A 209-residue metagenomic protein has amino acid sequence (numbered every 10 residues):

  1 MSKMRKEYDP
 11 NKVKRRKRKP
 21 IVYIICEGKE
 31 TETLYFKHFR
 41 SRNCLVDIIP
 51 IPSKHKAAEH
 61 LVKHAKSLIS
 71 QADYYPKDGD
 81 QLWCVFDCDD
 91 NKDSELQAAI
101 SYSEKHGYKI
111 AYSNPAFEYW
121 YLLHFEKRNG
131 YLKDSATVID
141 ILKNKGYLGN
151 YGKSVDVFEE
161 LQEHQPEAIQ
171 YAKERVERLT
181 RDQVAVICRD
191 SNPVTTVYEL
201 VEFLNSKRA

Functional and structural regions predicted by a protein language model:
S2-M4, Y8-Y23, T33, K37-P52 (+3 more regions): C-terminal accessory helical subdomains adjacent to catalytic cores in phosphodiester- and nucleotide-handling enzymes
E27-K29: Helix N-cap/beta->alpha junction signal
V62-S70: Short, well-ordered amphipathic alpha-helices
